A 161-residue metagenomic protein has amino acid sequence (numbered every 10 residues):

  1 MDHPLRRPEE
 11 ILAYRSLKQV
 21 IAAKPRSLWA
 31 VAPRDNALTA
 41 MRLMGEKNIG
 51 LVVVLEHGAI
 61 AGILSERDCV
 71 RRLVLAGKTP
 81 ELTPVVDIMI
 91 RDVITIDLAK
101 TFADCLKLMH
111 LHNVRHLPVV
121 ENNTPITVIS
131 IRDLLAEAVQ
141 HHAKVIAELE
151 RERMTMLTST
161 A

Functional and structural regions predicted by a protein language model:
M1-A161: Tandem CBS (Cystathionine beta-synthase) repeat/Bateman regulatory domains
